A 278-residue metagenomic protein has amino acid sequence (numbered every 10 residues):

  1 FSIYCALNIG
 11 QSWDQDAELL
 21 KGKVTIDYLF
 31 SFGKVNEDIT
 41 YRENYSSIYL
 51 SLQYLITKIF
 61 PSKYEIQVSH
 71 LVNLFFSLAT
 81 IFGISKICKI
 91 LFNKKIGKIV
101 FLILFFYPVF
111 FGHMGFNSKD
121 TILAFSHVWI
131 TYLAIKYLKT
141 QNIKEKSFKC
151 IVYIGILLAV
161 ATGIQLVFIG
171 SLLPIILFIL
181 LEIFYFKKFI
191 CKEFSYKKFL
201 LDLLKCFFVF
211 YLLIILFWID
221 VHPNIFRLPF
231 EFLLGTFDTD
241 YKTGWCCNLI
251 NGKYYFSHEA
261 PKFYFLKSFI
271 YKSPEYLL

Functional and structural regions predicted by a protein language model:
Y4, D16-S51, L55-I59, Q141 (+1 more regions): Extracytosolic helix-loop segments that constitute the early lumenal/periplasmic catalytic or substrate-binding loops
Y4-C5, V100, C150-Q165, S268: Membrane-interface alpha helices of multi-pass inner-membrane proteins
S31, R42-Y45, P61-S62, T162 (+1 more regions): Transmembrane-lumen/periplasm boundary regions of multi-pass, lipid-linked membrane glycan transferases
E43, S47, S51, P61-A79 (+5 more regions): Loop-to-helix entry region of an early transmembrane alpha helix in multi-pass inner-membrane enzymes
I66-Q67, I84-F106, F125, E145 (+1 more regions): Transmembrane-helix signature of polytopic, membrane-embedded enzymes that assemble or transfer cell-envelope glycans
L71-L91, W129, L133: Transmembrane-helix motifs of polytopic, lipid-linked glycan transferases
V100-F105, G112, Y132, L158 (+1 more regions): Short helix- or helix-capping micro-motifs that position conserved polar/aromatic residues at function-defining sites
I130-C150: Membrane-interface transmembrane helices that cradle and orient dolichyl/undecaprenyl
